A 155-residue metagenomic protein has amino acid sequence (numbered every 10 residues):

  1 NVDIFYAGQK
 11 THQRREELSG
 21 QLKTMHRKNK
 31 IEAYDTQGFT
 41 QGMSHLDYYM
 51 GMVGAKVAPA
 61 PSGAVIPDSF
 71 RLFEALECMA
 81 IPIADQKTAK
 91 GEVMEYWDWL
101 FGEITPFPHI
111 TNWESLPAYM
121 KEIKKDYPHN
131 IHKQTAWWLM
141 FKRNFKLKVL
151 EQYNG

Functional and structural regions predicted by a protein language model:
N1-I104, H109, W137-N154: Nucleotide-sugar donor-binding catalytic core of glycosyltransferases
H109-S115: Alpha-helix N-cap recognition
S115-W138: Conserved donor-nucleotide binding/catalytic region of nucleotide-linked donor-dependent transferases
